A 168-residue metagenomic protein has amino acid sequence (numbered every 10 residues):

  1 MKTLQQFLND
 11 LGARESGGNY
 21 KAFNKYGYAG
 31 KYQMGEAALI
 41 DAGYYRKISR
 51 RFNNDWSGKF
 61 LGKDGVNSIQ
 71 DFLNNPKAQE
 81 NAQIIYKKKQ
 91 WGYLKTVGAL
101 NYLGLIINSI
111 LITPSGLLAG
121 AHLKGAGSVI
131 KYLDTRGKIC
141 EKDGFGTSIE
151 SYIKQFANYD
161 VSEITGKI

Functional and structural regions predicted by a protein language model:
K2-K25, A37-I168: Non-catalytic cell-wall polysaccharide-engagement segments
A29-G35: Active-site nucleophilic cysteine motif
